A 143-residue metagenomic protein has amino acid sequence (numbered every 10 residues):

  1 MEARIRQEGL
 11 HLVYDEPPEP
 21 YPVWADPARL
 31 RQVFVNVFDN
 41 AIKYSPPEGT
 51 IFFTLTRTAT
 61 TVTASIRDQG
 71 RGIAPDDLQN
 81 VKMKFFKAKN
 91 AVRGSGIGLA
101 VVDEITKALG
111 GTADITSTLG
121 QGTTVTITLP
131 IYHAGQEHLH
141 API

Functional and structural regions predicted by a protein language model:
R6, H11-Y21: Conserved catalytic submotifs in the C-terminal HATPase_c
A41-I42: Short helix-loop "hinge" at the ATP-lid/N-box region of the Bergerat-fold HATPase_c
E48-T60: Short beta-strand/loop element within the Bergerat-fold HATPase_c
D68: Acidic ATP/Mg2+-coordinating residue in the GHKL
G72-N80: Short helix N-cap motif at coil->helix boundaries in the Bergerat
G98, V102: Short alpha-helical Gxxx[C/S/T] motif in the catalytic ATP-binding
